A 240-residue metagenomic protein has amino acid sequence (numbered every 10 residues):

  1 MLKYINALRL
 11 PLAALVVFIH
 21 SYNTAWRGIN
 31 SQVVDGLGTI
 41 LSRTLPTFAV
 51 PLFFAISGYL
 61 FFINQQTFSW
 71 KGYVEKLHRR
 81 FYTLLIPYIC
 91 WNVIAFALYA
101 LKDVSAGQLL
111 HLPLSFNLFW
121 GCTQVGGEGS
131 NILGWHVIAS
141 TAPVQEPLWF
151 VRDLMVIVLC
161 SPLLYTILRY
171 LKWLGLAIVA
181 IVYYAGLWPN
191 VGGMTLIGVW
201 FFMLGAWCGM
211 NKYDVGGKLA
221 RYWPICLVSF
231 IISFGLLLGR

Functional and structural regions predicted by a protein language model:
K3-Q65, L84-N92: Functionally critical transmembrane alpha-helices in membrane proteins and complexes, commonly lining
P11, L45-I56, P147-L159, T195-L204: Membrane-embedded alpha-helical segments of multi-pass membrane proteins, especially the transmembrane helices
A14-S21, A177-N190, L227-R240: Aromatic-anchored segments of alpha-helical transmembrane domains
F48, R80, L84-F96, L154-V158 (+2 more regions): Alpha-helical transmembrane spans of integral membrane proteins, capturing the lipid-embedded, hydrophobic core of TM
F61-R80: Membrane-helix interface linkers and caps
L84-D153: Membrane-interface helix-loop-helix regions
M155-A180, W207-I225: Solvent-exposed interhelical
I197-M203, N211-R240: Alpha-helical transmembrane segments and terminal signal-anchor/GPI-anchor hydrophobic tails, characterized by long
